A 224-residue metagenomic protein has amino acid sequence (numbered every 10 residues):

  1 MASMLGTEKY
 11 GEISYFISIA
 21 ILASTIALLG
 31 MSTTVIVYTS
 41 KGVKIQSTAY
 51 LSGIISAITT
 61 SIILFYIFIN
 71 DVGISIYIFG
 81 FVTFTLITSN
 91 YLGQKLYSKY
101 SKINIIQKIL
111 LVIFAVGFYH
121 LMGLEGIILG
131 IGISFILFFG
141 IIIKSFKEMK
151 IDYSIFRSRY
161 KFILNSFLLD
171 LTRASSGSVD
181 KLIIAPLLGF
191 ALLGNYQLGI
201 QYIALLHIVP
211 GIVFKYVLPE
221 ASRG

Functional and structural regions predicted by a protein language model:
A2-L22: Extracellular/periplasmic helix-loop-helix junction of adjacent transmembrane segments in MFS-like secondary
M4-T7, G93-Q94, L121, L187-F190: Helix-loop interface residues and adjacent transmembrane-helix termini in multi-pass membrane transporters, primarily
E8-G11, S47, S98, L124-E125 (+1 more regions): Residues that define the loop-to-transmembrane-helix transition and helix capping in multi-pass membrane transporters
E12, K44-I55: Membrane-interface alpha-helices at helix entry/exit sites of multi-pass transporters
S24-L28, S32, T60-L64, A115 (+3 more regions): Alpha-helical transmembrane segments and their lipid-water interface positions in multi-pass membrane proteins
T25-V43, I203-G224: Helix-loop junctions and terminal segments of transmembrane helices in multi-pass membrane transport/translocation
S52-L169: Hydrophobic transmembrane helix module of multi-pass membrane transport proteins
Q107, L124-F138, I142, S154-P219: Transmembrane helical elements of multi-pass membrane transporters/channels
